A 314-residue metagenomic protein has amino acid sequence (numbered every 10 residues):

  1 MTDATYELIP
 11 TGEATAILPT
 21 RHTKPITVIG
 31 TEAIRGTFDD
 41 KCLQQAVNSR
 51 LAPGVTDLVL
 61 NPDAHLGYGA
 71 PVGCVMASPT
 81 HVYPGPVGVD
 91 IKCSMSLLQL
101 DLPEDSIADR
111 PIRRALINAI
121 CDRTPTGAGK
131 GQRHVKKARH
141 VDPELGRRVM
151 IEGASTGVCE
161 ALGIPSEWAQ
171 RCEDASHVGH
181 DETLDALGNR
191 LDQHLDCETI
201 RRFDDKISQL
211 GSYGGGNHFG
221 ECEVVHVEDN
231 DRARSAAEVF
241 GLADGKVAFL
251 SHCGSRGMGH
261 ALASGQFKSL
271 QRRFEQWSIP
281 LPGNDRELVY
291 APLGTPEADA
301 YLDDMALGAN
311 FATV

Functional and structural regions predicted by a protein language model:
M1-D57, H81, G85-P86, I91-A237 (+2 more regions): Glycine-rich, flexible loop motifs
V59-L60, A248-G254: Short glycine-rich or small-residue beta-strand-to-loop segments that form or flank ligand, phosphate, metal/Fe-S
D63-H65, E223-H226, C253-S255: Short, flexible loop/turn elements at secondary-structure junctions
A64-Y68, G73-K92: Active-site cofactor/substrate anionic-group-binding motifs, chiefly glycine- and Lys/Arg-rich phosphate-binding loops
L66-G67, S94, G254-G259: Short acidic, Gly/Ser-rich segments with clustered Asp/Glu that frequently serve as metal-coordination loops in enzyme
